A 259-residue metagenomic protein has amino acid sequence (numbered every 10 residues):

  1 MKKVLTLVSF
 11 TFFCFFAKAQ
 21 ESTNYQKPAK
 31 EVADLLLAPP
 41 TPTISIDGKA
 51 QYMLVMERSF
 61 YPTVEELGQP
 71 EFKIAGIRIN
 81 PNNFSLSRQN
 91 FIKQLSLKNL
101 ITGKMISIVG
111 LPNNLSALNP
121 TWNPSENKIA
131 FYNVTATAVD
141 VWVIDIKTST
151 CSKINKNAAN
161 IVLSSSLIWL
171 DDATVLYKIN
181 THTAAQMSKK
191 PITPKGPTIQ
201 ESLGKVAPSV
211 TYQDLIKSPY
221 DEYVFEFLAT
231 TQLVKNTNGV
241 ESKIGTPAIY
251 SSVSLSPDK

Functional and structural regions predicted by a protein language model:
M1-T23: Bacterial Sec-dependent N-terminal signal peptides
A19-K259: Beta-propeller folds
